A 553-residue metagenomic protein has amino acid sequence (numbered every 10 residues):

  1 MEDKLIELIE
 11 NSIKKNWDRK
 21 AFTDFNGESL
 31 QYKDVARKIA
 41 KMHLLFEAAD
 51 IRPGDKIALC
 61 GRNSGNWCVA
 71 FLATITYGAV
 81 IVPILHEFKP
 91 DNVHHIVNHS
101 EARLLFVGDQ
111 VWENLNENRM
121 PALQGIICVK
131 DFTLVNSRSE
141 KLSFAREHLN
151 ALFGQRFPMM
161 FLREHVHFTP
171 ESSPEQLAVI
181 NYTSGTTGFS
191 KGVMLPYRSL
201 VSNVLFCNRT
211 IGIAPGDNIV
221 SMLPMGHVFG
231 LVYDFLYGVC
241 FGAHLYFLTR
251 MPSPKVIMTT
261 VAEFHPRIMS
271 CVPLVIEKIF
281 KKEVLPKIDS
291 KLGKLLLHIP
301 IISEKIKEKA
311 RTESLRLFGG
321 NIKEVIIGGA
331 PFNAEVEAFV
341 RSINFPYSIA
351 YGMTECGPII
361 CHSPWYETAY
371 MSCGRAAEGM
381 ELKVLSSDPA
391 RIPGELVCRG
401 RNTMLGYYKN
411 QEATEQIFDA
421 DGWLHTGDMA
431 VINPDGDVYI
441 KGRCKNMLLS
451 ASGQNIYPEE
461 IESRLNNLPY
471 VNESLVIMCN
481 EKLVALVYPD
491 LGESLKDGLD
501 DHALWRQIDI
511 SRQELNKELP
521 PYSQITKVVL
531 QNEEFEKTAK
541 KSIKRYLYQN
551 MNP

Functional and structural regions predicted by a protein language model:
W17-D18, E147-Y182, F189, G212-N218: Conserved pre-ATP/AMP-binding loop-to-beta segment of ANL
A21-D50, D55-S64, C68-L72, K89-H94 (+2 more regions): Conserved AMP-binding/adenylate-forming core of the ANL superfamily
A49, T76-Q155, E481: Structural core segment of the AMP-binding/adenylate-forming
V201-N218, M225-T312, N321: Conserved AMP-binding/adenylation subdomain of ANL enzymes
Y246-L248, A334-S387, R391-G394, N402-L405 (+1 more regions): Conserved ATP-binding loop and adjacent catalytic segment of the adenylate-forming AMP-binding
R267-S270, F280-T368, N472: Gly/Ser/Thr-rich phosphate-binding loop
A390-S450: Conserved ATP-binding/catalytic segment of the ANL
L448, E473-E481, R512-P553: Conserved C-terminal "lid"/linker of ANL adenylate-forming enzymes
